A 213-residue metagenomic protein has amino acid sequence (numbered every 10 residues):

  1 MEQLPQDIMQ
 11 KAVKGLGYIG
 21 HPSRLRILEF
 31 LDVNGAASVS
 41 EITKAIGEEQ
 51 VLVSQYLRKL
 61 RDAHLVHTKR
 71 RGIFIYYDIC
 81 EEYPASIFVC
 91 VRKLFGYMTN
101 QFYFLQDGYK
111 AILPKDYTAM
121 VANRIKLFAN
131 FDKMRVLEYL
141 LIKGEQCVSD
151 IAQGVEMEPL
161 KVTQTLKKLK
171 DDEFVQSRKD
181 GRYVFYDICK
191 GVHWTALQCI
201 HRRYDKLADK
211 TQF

Functional and structural regions predicted by a protein language model:
M1-K11, V33, E81-F128, E138 (+2 more regions): Amphipathic alpha-helical dimerization/coiled-coil segments that flank or bridge DNA-binding/regulatory modules
Q10-V51, R71, I75-Y83, A119-M157 (+1 more regions): N-terminal helix-turn-helix DNA-binding core of bacterial DNA-binding proteins
K44, R61-D62, Q153, K170-D171: Alpha-helical residues within the helix-turn-helix
L57-R58, L166-K167: Short, hydrophobic-biased segments on the C-terminal half of alpha helices that form "recognition helices"
D62-R71, D78, D171-D180, D187: Beta-hairpin "wing" of winged helix-turn-helix
